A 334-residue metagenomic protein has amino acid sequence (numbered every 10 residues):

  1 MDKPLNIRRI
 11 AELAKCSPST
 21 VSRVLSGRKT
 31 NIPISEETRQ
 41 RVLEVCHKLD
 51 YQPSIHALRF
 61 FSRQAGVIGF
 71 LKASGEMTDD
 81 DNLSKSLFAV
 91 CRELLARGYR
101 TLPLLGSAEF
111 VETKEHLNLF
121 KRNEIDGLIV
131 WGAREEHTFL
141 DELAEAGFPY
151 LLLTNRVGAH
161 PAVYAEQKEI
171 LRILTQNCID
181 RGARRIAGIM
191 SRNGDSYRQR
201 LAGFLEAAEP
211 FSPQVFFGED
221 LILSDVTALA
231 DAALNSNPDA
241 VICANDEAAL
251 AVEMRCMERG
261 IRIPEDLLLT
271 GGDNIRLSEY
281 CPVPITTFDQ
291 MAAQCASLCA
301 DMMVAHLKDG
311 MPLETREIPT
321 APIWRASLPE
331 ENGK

Functional and structural regions predicted by a protein language model:
M1-R63: N-terminal helix-turn-helix DNA-binding module of bacterial transcription factors
D2, N6, R63-Q176, D180 (+2 more regions): Alpha-helical recognition/docking segments in bacterial nutrient-uptake and carbohydrate-utilization systems
T20-S22, F60-M77, R185-S191: Short beta-strand segments enriched in small/hydrophobic residues
L94-G106, I186-G188, L205-D225: Short beta-strand elements in bilobed, periplasmic/extracellular small-molecule ligand-binding domains
E124-G132, R185-M190, F216, N235-A248 (+1 more regions): Periplasmic-binding protein-like
A162-G188, R198, L223-D231, A249 (+1 more regions): Hydrophobic alpha-helical segments within soluble ligand-binding/sensing domains
L174-Q214, P312-L328: An alpha-beta-alpha
A230-K334: Flexible loop/turn connectors
